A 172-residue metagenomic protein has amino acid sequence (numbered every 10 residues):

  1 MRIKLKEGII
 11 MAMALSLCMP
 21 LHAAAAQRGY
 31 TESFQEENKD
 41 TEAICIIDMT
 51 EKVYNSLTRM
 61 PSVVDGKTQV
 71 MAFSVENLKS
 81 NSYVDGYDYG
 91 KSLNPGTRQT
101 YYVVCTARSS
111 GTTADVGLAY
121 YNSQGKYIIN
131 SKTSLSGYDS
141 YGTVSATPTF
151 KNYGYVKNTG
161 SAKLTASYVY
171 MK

Functional and structural regions predicted by a protein language model:
M1-S92: N-terminal prepro-regions of secreted/extracellular proteins
V70, G86-G90, R98-Y102, D139-Y141 (+1 more regions): Intrinsic-disorder/low-complexity, polar/charged segments enriched in Ser/Thr/Lys/Arg/Asp/Glu/Gln
M71-F73, S123-K132: Surface-exposed loop/edge segments in extracytoplasmic proteins
K91-L93, K132-P148: Beta-sandwich interaction modules
L93-G111: Beta-rich globular "head" domains
T100-V104, S145-G160: Noncatalytic modules at the cell exterior or secretory-pathway interfaces, chiefly beta-strand-rich lectin/adhesion
G111-Y127: Short, surface-exposed beta-strand/strand-loop-strand elements in extracellular ectodomains
T112-V116, Y155-K172: Edge beta-strands of jelly-roll/beta-sandwich modules across compartments, strongly enriched in secreted/luminal
